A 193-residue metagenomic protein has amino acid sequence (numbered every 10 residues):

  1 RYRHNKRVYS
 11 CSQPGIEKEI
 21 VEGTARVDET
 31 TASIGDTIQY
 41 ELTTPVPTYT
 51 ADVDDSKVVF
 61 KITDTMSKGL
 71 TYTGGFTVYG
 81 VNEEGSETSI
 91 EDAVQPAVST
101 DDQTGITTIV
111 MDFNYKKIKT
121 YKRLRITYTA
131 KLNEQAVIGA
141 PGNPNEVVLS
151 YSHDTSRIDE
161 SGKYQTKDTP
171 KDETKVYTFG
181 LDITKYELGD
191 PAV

Functional and structural regions predicted by a protein language model:
R1, E83-A136: Extracellular adhesion/glycan-binding regions together with long Ser/Thr- and acidic-residue-rich low-complexity tracts
R1, L42, S56-V59, Y115-K167 (+1 more regions): Serine/threonine-enriched low-complexity regions used as flexible
Y2-E19: Primarily secretory-pathway and cell-envelope proteins
K18-I20, D64, L181-E187: A short, amphipathic beta-strand motif
V27-D36, K175: Short, solvent-exposed loop/linker segments at the N-terminal edge of repeated beta-sheet extracellular domains
D36-Y40, V58, F179-L181: Structural beta-strand segments of beta-rich domains
T43-G80, D190-V193: Low-complexity, serine/threonine/proline/glycine-rich extracellular segments that form mucin-like
Q165-G180, E187-G189: Beta-strand-rich domain onsets/edges
